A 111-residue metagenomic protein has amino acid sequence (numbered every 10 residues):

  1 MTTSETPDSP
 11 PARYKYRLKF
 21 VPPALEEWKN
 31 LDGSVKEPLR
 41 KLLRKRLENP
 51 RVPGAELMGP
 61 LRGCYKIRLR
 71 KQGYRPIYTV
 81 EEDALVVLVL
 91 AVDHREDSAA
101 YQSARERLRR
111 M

Functional and structural regions predicted by a protein language model:
M1-L42: Arg/Lys-rich, positively charged N-terminal/basic patches that mediate binding to nucleic acids
M1-P11, K15-R17, K71-R75, T79-M111: Enriched for short, Lys/Arg-rich terminal
P23, R62, H94: Residues that form or immediately flank small-molecule/cofactor binding pockets and catalytic motifs
L25, R40, R44, Q102-R109: Generic detector of well-ordered alpha-helical segments enriched in charged/polar residues, highlighting helical
N30, R46, V80: Conserved catalytic core of Hanks-type protein kinase domains
D32-K36, R51, H94: Alpha-helix boundary/capping and short turn/kink residues
R44-L69: A short, surface-exposed loop/turn module that caps and links secondary-structure elements
